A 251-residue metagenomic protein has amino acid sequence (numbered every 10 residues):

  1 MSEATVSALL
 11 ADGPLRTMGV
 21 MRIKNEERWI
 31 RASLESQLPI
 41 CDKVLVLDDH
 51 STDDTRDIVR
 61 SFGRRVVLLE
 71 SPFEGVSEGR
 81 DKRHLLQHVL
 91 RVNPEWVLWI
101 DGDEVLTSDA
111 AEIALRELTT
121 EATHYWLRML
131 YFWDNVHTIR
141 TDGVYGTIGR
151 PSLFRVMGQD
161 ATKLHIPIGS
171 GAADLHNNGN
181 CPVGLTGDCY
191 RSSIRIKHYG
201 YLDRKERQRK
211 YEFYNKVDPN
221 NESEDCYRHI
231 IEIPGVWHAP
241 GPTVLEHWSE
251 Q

Functional and structural regions predicted by a protein language model:
M1-L9, E78-R83, T107-Q251: Catalytic-site signature of metal-activated, phosphate-bearing donor transferases, centered on the GT-A/GT-A-like
R16-M18: Cell-envelope/extracellular polymer assembly enzymes that use nucleotide-activated donors
I23-I40: Short, well-formed alpha-helical segments that are part of the catalytic scaffolds of diverse glycosyltransferases
D42, R64: Receiver (REC) domain switch/active-site residues of two-component response regulators
D48-I58, F73-G75: A conserved acidic beta->alpha catalytic loop
V66-F73, R83: CheY-like receiver
R83-W96: Active-site nucleotide-sugar/metal-binding loop of Leloir-type enzymes
P94-T107: Short beta-strand-to-loop acidic/aromatic patch adjacent to the donor-nucleotide binding site
